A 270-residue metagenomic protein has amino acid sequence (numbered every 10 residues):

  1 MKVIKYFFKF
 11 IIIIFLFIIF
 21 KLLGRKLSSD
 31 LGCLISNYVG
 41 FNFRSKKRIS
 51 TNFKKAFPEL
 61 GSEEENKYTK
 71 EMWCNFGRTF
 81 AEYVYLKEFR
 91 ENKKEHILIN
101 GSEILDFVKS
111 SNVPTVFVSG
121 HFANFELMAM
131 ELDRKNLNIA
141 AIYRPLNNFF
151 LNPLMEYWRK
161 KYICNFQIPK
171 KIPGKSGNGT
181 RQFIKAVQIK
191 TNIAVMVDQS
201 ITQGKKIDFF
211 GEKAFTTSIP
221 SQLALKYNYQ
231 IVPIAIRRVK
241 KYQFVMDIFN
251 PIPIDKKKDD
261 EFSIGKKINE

Functional and structural regions predicted by a protein language model:
M1-S119, E156: Membrane-anchoring hydrophobic helices of lipid-metabolizing enzymes
I4, E59, N66-K70, D106-S111 (+3 more regions): Non-catalytic C-terminal accessory region of glycerolipid acyltransferases and related lyso-lipid remodeling enzymes
F15, R48, E103, L127 (+3 more regions): Short Gly/charged-rich anion-binding patches and loops
S45-K47, N148-F149, A214-T217: Active-site metal-coordination segments of metallo-dependent hydrolases
E91-I97, F166-K175, F209-G211: Short, flexible loop segments at the rims of nucleotide/cofactor-binding pockets, characterized by
I97-L98, F122, N148, P173-G177 (+2 more regions): A conditional alpha-helix N-cap/helix-loop micro-motif detector
S111-G174, T202-K206, R238: Catalytic core of membrane glycerolipid acyltransferases/transacylases, capturing the structured, soluble-facing
